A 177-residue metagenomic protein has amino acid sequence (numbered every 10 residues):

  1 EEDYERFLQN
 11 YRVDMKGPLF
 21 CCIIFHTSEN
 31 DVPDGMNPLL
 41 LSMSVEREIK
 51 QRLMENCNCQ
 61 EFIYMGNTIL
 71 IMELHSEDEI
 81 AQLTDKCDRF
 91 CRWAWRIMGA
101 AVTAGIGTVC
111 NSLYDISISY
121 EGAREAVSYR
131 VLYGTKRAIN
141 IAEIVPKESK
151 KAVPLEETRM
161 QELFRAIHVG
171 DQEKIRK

Functional and structural regions predicted by a protein language model:
E2-K177: Hydrophobic helix-rich structural segments at or within alpha/beta enzyme and signaling domains
